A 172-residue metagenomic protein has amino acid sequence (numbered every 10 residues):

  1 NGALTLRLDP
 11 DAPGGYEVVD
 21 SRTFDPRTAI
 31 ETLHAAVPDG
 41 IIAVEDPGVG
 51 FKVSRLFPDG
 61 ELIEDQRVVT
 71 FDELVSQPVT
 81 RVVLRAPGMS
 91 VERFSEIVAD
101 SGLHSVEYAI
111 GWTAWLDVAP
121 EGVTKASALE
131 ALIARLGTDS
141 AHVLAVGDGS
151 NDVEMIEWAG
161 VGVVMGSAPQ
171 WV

Functional and structural regions predicted by a protein language model:
N1-D59, S167: Active-site phosphate-binding/coordination module
T32-V146, S150-M155: Conserved acidic, metal-coordinating active-site core of Asp-based, Mg2+-dependent phosphoryl-transfer enzymes
D148, S167-A168: Short beta->alpha hinge that forms the Motif I/post-I loop of the SAM-binding pocket
M155-W158, Q170-V172: Short loop/helix-cap segments at secondary-structure boundaries that form the rim of catalytic
G162-V164: Short, well-ordered beta-strand core segments
